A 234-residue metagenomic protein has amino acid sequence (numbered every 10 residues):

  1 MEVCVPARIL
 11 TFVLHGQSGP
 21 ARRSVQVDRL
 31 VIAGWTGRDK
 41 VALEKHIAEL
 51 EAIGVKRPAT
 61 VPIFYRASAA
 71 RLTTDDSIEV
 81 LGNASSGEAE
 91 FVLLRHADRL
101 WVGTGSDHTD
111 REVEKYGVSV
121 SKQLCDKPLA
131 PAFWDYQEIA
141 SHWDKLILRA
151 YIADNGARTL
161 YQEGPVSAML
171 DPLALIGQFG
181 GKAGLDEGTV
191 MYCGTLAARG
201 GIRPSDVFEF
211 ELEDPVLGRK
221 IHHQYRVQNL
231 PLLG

Functional and structural regions predicted by a protein language model:
E2-D186, V190, A197-G234: Catalytic-core "active-site belt" of small-molecule-metabolizing enzymes, emphasizing His/Asp/Glu-rich regions
